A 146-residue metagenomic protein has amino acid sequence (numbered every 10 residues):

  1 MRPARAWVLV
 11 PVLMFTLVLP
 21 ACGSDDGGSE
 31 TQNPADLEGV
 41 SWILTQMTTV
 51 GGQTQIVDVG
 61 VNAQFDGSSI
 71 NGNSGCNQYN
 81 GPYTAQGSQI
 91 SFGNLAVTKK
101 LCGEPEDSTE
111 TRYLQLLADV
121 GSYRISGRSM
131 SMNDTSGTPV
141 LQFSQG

Functional and structural regions predicted by a protein language model:
R2-V12, T16-G146: Lipid interaction determinants
